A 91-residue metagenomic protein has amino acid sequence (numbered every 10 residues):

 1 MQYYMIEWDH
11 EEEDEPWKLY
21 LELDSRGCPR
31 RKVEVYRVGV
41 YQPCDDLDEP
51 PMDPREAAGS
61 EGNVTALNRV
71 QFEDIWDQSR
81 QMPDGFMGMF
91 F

Functional and structural regions predicted by a protein language model:
M1-P16: Negatively charged, low-complexity tracts enriched in Asp/Glu with abundant Ser/Thr
Y4, L19-L21, V70: Exposed, low-complexity/repetitive linear segments and helix-based recognition motifs, biased toward charged/polar
E12-V40: Short, flexible N-terminal segments of the mature chain
P16, S25, C44, E49 (+1 more regions): Amphipathic alpha-helical interaction segments
V38-A58: Acidic, low-complexity, intrinsically disordered interaction modules
R55-F91: Short, compact, well-ordered microdomains
